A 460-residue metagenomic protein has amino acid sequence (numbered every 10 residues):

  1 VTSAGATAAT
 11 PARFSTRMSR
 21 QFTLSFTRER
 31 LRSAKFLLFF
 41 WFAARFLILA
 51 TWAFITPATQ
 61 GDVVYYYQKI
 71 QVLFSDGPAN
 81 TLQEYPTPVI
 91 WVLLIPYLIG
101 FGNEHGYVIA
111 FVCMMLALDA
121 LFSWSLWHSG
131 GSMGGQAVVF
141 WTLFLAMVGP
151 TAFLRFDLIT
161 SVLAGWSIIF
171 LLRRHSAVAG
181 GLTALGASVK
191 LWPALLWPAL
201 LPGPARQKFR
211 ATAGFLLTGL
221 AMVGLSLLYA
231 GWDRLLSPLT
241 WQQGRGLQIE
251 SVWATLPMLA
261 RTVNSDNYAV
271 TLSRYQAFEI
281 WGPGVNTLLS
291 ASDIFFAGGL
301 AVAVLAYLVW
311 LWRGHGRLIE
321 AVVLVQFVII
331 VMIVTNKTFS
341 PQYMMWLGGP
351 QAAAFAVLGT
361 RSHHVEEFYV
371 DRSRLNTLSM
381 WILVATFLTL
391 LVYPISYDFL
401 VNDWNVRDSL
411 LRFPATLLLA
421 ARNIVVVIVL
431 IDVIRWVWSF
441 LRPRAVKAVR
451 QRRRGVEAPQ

Functional and structural regions predicted by a protein language model:
S3-T10: Compositionally biased low-complexity segments, especially N-terminal hydrophobic helices that form the hydrophobic
R13-T240, L288-Q460: Multi-pass membrane glycosyltransferase architecture that uses lipid-linked
Y67-N80, L239-V285, D293, A420-N423: Luminal/periplasmic active-site loops of membrane-embedded glycosylation enzymes
